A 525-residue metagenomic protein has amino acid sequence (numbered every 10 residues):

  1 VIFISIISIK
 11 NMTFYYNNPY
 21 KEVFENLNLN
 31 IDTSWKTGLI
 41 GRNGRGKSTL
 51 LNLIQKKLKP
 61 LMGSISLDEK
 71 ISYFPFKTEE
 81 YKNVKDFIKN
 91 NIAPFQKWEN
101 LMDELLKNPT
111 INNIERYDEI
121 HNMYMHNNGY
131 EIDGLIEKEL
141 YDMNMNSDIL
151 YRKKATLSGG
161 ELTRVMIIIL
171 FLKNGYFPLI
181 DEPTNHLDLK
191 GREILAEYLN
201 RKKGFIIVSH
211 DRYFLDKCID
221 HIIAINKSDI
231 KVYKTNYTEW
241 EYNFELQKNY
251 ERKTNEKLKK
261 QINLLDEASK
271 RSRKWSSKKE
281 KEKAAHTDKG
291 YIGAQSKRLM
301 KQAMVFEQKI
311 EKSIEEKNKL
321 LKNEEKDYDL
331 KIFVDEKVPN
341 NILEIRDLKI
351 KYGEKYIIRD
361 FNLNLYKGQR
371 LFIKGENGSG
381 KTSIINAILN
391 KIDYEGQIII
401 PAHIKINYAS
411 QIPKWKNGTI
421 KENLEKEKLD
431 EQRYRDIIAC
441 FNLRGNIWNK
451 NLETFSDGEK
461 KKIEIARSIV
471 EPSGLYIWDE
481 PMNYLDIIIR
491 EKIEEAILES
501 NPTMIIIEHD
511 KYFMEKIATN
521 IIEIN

Functional and structural regions predicted by a protein language model:
V1-N255, K337-N525: ABC ATP-binding cassette signature C-motif
I6, N108-G134, K138, E251-Y356: Flexible nucleotide-interacting loop at or near the entrance of a catalytic core
